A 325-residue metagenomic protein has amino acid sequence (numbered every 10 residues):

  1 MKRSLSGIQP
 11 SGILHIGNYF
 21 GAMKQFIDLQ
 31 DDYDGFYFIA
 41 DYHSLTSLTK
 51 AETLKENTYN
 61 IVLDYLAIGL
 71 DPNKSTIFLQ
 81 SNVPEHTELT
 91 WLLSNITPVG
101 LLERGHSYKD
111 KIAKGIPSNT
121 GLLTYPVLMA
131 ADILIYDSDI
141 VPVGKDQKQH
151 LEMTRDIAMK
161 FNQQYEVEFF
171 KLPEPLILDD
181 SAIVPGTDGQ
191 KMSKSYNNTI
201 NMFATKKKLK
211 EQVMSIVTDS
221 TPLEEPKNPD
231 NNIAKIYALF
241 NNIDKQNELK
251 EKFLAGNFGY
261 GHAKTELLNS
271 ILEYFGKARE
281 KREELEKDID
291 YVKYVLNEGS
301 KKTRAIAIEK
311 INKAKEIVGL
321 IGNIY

Functional and structural regions predicted by a protein language model:
M1-K2, Y325: Basic/polar N-terminal segments that are highly enriched at the extreme N-terminus, encompassing both cleavable
K2-A131, R279, E283: N-terminal Rossmann-like or analogous alpha/beta NTP/dinucleotide-binding catalytic cores that position adenine
P10, V141-P142, N198: A generic structural motif
N18, Q149, R155-Y325: Conserved nucleotide- and phosphate/pyrophosphate-binding catalytic cores in adenylate/nucleotidyl-handling enzymes
T76-L79, P142, T221: Short catalytic-loop micro-motif centered on adjacent basic/acidic residues
V99-E103, I135-P142, N241-L249, R279: Short helix-capping/linker segments at secondary-structure and domain boundaries
D110-F161, Y165: Internal, conserved structured core segments that host functional sites
